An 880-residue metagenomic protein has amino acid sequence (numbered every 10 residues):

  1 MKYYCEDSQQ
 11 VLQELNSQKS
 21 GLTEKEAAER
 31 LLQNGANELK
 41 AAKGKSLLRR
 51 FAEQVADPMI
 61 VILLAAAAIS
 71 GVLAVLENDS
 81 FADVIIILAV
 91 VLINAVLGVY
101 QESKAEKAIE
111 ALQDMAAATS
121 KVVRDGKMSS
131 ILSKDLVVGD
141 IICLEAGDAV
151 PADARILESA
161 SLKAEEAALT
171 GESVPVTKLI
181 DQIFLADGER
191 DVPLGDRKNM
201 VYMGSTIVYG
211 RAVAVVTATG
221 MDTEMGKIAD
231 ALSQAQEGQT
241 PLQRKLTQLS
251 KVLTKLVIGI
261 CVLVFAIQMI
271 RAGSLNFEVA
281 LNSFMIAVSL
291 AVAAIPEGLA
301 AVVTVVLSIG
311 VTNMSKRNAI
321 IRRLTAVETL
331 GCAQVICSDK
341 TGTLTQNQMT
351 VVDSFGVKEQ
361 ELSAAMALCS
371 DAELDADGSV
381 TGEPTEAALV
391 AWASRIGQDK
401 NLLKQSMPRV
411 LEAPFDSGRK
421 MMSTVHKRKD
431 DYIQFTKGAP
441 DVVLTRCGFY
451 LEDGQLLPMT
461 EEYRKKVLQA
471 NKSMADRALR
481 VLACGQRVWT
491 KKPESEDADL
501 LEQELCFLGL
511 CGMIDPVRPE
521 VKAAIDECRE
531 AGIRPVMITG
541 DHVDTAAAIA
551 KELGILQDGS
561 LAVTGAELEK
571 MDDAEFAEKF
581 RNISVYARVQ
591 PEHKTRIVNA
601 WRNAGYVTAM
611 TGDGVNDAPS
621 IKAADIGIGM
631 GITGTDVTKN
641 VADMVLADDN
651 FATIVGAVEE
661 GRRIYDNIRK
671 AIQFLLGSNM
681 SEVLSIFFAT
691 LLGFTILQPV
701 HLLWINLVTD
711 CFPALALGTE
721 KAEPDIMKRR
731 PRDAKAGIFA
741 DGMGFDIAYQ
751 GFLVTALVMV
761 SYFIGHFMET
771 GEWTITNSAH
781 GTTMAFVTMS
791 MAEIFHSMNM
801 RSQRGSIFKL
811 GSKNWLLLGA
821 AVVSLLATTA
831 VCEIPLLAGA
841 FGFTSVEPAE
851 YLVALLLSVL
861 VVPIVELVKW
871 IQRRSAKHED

Functional and structural regions predicted by a protein language model:
M1-P731, A736-F739, F752, F767 (+3 more regions): Conserved cytosolic headpiece of P-type ATPases
D79, D746-S761: Alpha-helical transmembrane segments of multi-pass integral membrane proteins
A82, N777-M784: Membrane-interface starts of transmembrane alpha-helices
T709, T755, T782-S797: Generic alpha-helical transmembrane segments
D741, F745: HAD-like small-molecule phosphatases
Y762-F763, M768, N777: Long hydrophobic segments that form regular secondary structure
M800: A C-terminal functional module that forms or caps the active site or interfaces directly with catalytic machinery
